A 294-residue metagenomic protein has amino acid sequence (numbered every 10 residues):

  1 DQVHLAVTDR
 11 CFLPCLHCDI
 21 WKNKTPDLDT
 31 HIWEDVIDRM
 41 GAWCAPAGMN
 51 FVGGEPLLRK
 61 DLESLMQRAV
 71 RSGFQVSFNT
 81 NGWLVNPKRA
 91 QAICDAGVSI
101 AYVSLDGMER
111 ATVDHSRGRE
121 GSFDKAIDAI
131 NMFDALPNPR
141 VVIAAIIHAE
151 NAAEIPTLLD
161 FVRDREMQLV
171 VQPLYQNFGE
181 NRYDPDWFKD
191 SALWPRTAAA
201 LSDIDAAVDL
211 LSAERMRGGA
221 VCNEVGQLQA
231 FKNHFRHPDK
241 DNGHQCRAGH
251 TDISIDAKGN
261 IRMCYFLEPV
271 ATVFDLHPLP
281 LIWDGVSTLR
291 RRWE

Functional and structural regions predicted by a protein language model:
D1-I100, I204: Conserved alpha-helical substructure of the radical SAM core
Q2, G249-H250: Short coil/loop residues immediately preceding or within conserved phosphate-binding loops of NTP-utilizing enzyme
P14, D256, E294: Cysteine-cluster motifs in flexible loop/terminal segments that predominantly coordinate metals
L28, Q75, D95-I100, S104-A248 (+3 more regions): Radical SAM enzyme [4Fe-4S]-AdoMet core and its adjacent flexible, acidic and glycine-rich loops/tails across
D61-L62, K88-R89, V113, N181 (+1 more regions): Short glycine-/acidic-enriched loop or helix-start segments at secondary-structure transitions that form or flank
K240-G243, F266-E294: Membrane-interface junctions of multi-pass transporters
